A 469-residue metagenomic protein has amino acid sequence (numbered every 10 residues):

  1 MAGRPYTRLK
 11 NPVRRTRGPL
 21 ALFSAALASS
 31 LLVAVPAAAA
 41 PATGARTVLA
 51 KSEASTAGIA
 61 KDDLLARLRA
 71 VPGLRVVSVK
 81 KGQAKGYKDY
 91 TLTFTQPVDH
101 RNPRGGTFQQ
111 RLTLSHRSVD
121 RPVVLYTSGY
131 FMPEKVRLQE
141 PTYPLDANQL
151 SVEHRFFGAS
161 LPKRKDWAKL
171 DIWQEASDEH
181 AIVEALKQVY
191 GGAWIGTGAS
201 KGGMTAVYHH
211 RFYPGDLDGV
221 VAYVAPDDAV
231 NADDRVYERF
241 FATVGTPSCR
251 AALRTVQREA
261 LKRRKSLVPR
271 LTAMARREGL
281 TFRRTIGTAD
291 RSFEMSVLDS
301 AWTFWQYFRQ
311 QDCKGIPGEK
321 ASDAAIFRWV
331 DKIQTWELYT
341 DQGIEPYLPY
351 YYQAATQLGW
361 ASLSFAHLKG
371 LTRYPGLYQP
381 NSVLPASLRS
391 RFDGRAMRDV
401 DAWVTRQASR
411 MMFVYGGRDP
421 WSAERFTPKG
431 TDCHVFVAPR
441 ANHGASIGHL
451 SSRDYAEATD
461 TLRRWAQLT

Functional and structural regions predicted by a protein language model:
R4-P5, P12, R17-A25, A39-N148 (+2 more regions): Catalytic-loop region of hydrolases
T93, D99-A176, S390-Q407, G417-P420 (+1 more regions): N-terminal cap/lid subdomain of alpha/beta-hydrolase-fold enzymes
S177-G192: Conserved acidic catalytic loop of the alpha/beta-hydrolase fold
Y190-S200: Alpha/beta-hydrolase fold nucleophile elbow
G203-P214, V220: Short glycine-enriched nucleophile-adjacent loop and the immediately C-terminal alpha-helix near the catalytic center
D216-R276: A catalytic-pocket lid/entrance helix-loop region that shapes and gates access to the active site across common
V268-R395, V400-D401: Alpha/beta-hydrolase fold active-site neighborhood
F413-Y415: Short beta-strand/loop motif that positions the catalytic acidic residue of the alpha/beta-hydrolase fold
